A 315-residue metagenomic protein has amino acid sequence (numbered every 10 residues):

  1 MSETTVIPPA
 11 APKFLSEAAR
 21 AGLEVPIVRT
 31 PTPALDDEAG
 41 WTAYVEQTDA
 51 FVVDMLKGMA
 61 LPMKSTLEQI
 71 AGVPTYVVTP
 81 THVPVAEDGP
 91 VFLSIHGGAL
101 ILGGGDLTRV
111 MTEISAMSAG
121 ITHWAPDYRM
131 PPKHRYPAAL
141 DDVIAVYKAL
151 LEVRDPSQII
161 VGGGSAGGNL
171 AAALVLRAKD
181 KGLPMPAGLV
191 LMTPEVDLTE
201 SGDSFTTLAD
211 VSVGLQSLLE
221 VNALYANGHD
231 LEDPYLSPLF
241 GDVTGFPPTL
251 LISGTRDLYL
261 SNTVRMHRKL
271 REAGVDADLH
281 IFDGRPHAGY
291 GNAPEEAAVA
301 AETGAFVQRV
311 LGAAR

Functional and structural regions predicted by a protein language model:
M1-V83, L311-R315: A glycine/proline-hinged amphipathic helix-loop "lid/cap" segment that gates access to hydrophobic ligand pockets
D88-G98: Short beta-strand element of the alpha/beta-hydrolase
L102-E113, N262: The serine-hydrolase catalytic nucleophile loop
G105, M111, W124-Q158, N292-E295 (+1 more regions): Catalytic nucleophile-loop/oxyanion-hole region of alpha/beta-hydrolase and closely related hydrolase-like folds
G163, G167, A171: Gly/Ala-rich beta-loop-alpha elbow adjacent to hydrolase catalytic centers
L176-H229, G245: Hydrolase active-site cap/lid region
L251-S253: Short beta-strand/loop motif that positions the catalytic acidic residue of the alpha/beta-hydrolase fold
P294-R315: Catalytic active-site module of serine/aspartate enzymes centered on a nucleophile-bearing elbow/loop
